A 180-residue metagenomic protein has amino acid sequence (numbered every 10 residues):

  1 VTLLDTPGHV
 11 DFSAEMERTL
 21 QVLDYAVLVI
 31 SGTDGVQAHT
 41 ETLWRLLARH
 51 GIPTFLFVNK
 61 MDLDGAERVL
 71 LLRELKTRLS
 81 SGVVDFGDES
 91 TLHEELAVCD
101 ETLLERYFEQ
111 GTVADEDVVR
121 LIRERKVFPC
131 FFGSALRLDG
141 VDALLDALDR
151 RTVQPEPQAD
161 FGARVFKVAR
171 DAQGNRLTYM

Functional and structural regions predicted by a protein language model:
V1-M180: Structural and coupling elements of P-loop NTPases
